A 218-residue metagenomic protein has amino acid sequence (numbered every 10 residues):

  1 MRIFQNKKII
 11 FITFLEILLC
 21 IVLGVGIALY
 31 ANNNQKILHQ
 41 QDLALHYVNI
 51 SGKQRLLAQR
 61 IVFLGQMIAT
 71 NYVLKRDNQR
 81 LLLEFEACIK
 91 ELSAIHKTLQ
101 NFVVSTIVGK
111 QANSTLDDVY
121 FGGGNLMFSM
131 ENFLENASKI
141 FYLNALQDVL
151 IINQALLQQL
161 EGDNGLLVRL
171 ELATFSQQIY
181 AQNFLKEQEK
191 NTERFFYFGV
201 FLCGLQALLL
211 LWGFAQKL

Functional and structural regions predicted by a protein language model:
Q5-Q35, F196-G213: Extreme N-terminal signal-anchor transmembrane helix of membrane signaling/transducer proteins, especially in bacteria
T13-E16, L38-G52, Q79, L83 (+3 more regions): Short, solvent-exposed segments of well-ordered alpha helices
L23-I61, Q188: Amphipathic alpha-helical segments and their boundaries
G24-N33, L57-R60, L64, C88-E91 (+5 more regions): Amphipathic, well-ordered alpha-helical segments in soluble domains
A28, N32-H39, I140-F196: Juxtamembrane amphipathic/coiled-coil helical coupling segments that flank and transmit signals to/from transmembrane
A44-Y72, L170-Q177: N-terminal alpha-helical signal peptides/signal-anchor transmembrane segments
L45, A181-Q206, W212-L218: Interfacial "cap-and-anchor" motif at the non-cytosolic start of specific transmembrane alpha-helices
L82-N153: Heptad-repeat alpha-helical coiled-coil/4-helix-bundle sensor or tether segments in soluble regions
